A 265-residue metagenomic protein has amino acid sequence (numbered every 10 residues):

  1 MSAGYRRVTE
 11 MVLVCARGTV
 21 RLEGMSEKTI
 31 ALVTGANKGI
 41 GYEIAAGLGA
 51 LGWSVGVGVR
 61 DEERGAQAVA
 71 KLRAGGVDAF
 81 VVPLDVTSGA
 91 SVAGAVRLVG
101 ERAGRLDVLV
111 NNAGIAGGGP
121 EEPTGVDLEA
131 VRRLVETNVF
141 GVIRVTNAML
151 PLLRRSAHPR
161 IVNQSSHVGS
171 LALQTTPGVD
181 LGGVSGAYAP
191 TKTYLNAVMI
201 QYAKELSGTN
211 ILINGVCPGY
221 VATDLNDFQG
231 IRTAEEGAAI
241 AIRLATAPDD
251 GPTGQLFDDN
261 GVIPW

Functional and structural regions predicted by a protein language model:
S26-G56: Canonical Rossmann dinucleotide-binding motif of NAD(H)/NADP(H)-dependent dehydrogenases/reductases, specifically
L51-Q67: Conserved glycine-rich Rossmann-like NAD(P)H-binding loop of the short-chain dehydrogenase/reductase
E62-E63, P83-A95: The beta1-alpha1 cofactor-binding region of Rossmann-like NAD(H)/NADP(H)-dependent oxidoreductases
G75-D78, L98-N111, G117-G119, D127 (+1 more regions): A glycine-rich helix->loop->beta "capping" turn within Rossmann-like NAD(P)(H)-dependent oxidoreductase domains
V110, V145-M149, L153, V198-M199 (+1 more regions): Hydrophobic positions on the long internal alpha-helix of Rossmann-like NAD(P)-dependent oxidoreductase domains
I115-V135, R154-S207: Catalytic loop of short-chain dehydrogenase/reductase
T193-N196, I200, G208, G215-V216 (+2 more regions): C-terminal helical subdomain
